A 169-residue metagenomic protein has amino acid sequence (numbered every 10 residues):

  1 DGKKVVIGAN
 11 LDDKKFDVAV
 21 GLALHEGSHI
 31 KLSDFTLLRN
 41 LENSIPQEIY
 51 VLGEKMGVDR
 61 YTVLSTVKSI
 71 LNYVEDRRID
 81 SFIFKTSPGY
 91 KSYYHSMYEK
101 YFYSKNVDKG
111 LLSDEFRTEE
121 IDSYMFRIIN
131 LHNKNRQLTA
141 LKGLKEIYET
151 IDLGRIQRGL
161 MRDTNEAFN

Functional and structural regions predicted by a protein language model:
D1-N169: Short, functionally important secondary-structure microenvironments
